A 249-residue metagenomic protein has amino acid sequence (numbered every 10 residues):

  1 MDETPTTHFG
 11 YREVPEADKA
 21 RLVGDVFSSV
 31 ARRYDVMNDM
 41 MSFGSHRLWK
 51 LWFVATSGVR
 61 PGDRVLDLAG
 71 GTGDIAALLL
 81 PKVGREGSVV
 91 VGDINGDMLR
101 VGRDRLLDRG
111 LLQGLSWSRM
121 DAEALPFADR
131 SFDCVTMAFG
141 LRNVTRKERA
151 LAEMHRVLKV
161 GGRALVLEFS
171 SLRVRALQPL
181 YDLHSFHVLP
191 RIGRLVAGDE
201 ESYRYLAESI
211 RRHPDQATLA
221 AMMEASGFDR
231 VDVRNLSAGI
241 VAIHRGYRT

Functional and structural regions predicted by a protein language model:
M1-D25: N-terminal auxiliary segments of SAM/dcSAM-dependent transferases
D18, L167-M222, S226, D232: C-terminal alpha-helical "lid/dimerization" subdomain adjacent to the S-adenosyl-L-methionine
S29, R33-V36, M40-D63, L78: Conserved alpha-helix/loop element of class I SAM-dependent methyltransferases that forms part of the SAM/SAH-binding
Y34, V135-T136: Hydrophobic beta-strand segment of the Class I
R64-A124: Class I SAM-dependent methyltransferase SAM/SAH-binding core
E123-C134: A short acidic, Gly/Pro-enriched loop at the edge of an enzyme's catalytic core that lines a small-molecule cofactor
E148-R163: A short glycine-rich, Lys/Arg-flanked "PGG" loop and its adjoining helix->strand segment in the class I
S226-T249: Core SAM-dependent methyltransferase catalytic element
